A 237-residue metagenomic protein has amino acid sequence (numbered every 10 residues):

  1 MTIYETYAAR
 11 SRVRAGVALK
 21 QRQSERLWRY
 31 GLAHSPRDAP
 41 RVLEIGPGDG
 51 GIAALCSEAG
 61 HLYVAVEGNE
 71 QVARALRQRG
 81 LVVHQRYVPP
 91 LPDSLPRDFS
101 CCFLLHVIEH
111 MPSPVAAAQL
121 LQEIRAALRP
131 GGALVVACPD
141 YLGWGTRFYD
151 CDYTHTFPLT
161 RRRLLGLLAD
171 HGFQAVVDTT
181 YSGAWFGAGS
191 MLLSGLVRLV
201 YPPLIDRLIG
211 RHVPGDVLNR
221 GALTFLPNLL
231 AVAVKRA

Functional and structural regions predicted by a protein language model:
M1-L105, V115, L121, L226-L230: Conserved N-terminal segment of class I S-adenosyl-L-methionine
R14-A18, R22, G51, P89 (+2 more regions): S-adenosyl-L-methionine-dependent methyltransferase catalytic module, highlighting the catalytic core
G46, G131-G132: Conserved phosphate-binding and hydrolysis motifs of nucleotide-dependent enzymes
H106-H110: Short catalytic micro-motifs in class I SAM-dependent methyltransferases
